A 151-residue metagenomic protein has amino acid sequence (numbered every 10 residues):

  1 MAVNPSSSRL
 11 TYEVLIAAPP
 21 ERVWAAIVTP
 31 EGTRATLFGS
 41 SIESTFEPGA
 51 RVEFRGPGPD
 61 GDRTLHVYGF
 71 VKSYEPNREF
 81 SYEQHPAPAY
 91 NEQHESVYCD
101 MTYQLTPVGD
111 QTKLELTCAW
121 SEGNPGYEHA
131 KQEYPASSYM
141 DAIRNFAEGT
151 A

Functional and structural regions predicted by a protein language model:
M1-I42: Hydrophobic ligand-binding cavity/cleft-lining segments
S7-E13, R51, H66, E79 (+2 more regions): Intrinsic-disorder/low-complexity, polar/charged segments enriched in Ser/Thr/Lys/Arg/Asp/Glu/Gln
T11-Y12, E31-H66: Short beta-edge strand/loop motif at the mouth of beta-sheet-based domains
L15-P19, R55, T106-V108, T117-S121: Solvent-exposed residues in well-ordered beta-strands and their adjoining turns, especially edge/terminal strands
E21, G39, G49, P76-N77 (+1 more regions): A generic structural motif
V23-W24, T33, V52-F54, V71 (+4 more regions): Hydrophobic pocket/interface hotspot
I42-E43, D62-G109, A119: Hydrophobic-ligand binding "helix-grip"
A119-A151: A conserved amphipathic terminal alpha-helix motif
